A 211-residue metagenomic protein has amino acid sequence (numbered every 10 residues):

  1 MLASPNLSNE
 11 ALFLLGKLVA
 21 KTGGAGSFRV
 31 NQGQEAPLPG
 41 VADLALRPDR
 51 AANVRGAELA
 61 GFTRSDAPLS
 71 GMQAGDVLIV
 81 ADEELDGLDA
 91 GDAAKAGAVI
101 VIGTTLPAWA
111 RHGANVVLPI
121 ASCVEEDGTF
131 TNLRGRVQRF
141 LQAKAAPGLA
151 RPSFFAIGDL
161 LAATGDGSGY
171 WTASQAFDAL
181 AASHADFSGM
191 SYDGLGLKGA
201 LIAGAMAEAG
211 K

Functional and structural regions predicted by a protein language model:
M1-A3: Short glycine-rich phosphate-binding loop at a beta-alpha junction
P5, N9-D193: Non-catalytic alpha/beta scaffold blocks inside enzyme catalytic domains
F187-K211: Long, compositionally biased stretches
